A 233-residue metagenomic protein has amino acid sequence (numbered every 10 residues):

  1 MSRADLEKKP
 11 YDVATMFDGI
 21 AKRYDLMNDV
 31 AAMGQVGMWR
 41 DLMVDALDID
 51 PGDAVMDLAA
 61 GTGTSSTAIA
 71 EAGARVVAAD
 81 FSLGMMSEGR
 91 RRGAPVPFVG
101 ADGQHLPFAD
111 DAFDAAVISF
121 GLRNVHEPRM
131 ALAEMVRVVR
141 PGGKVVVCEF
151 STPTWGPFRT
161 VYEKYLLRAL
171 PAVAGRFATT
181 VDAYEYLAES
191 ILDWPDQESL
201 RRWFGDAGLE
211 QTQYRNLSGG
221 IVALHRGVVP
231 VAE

Functional and structural regions predicted by a protein language model:
M1-R23, L166, F177: N-terminal, positively charged/glycine-rich alpha-helical extensions of SAM-dependent methyltransferases
R23, A32-P51: Conserved alpha-helix/loop element of class I SAM-dependent methyltransferases that forms part of the SAM/SAH-binding
Y24, A116-V117: Hydrophobic beta-strand segment of the Class I
A54-H105: Class I SAM-dependent methyltransferase SAM/SAH-binding core
Q104-A115: A short acidic, Gly/Pro-enriched loop at the edge of an enzyme's catalytic core that lines a small-molecule cofactor
R129-K144: A short glycine-rich, Lys/Arg-flanked "PGG" loop and its adjoining helix->strand segment in the class I
K144-A174: Conserved class I S-adenosyl-L-methionine
E210, N216-E233: Core SAM-dependent methyltransferase catalytic element
